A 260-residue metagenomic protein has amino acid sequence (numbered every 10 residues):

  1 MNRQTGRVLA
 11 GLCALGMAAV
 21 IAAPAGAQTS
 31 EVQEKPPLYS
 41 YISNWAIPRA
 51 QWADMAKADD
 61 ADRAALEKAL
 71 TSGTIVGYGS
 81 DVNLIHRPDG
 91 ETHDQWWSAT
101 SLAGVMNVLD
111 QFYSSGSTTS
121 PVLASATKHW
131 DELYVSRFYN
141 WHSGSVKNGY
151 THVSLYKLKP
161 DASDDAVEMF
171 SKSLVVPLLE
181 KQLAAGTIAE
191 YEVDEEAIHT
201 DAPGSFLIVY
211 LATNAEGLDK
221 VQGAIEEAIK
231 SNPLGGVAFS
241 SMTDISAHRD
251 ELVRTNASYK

Functional and structural regions predicted by a protein language model:
M1-R7: N-terminal secretory signal peptides that target proteins for export/translocation
A10-V20: Bacterial N-terminal signal peptides
G26-S117, P121-N232, V237-K260: Short S/T/G/P-rich N-terminal loop/turn motif that feeds into the first structured element of a domain
